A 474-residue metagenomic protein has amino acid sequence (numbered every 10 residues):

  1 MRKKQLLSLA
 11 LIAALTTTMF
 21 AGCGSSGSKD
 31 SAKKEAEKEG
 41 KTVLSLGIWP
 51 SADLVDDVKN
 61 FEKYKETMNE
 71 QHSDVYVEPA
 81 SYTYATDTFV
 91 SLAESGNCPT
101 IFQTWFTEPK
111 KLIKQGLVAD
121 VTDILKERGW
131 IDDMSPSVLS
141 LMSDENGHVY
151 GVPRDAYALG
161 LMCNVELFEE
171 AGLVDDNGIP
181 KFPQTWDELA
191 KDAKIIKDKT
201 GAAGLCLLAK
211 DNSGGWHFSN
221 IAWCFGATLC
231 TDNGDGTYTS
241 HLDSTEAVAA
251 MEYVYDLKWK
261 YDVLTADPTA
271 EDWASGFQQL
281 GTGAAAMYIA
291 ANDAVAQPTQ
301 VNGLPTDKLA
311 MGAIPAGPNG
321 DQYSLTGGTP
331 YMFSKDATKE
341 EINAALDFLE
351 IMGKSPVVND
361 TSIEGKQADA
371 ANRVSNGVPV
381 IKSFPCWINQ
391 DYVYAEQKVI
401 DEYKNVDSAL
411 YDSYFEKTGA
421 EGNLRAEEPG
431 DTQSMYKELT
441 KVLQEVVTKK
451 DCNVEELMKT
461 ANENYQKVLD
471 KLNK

Functional and structural regions predicted by a protein language model:
R2-A10, C23-L117, K126-W130, D175 (+5 more regions): Conserved N-terminal structural module of periplasmic/extracytoplasmic solute-binding proteins
T18-G22: C-terminal motif of bacterial Sec signal peptides marking the signal peptidase cleavage site
A80-T88, Q184-E188, D267-T282: Short helix-initiation/N-cap motifs at beta->coil->alpha
W105-C163, E169, D192, H217 (+3 more regions): Hinge/lid segment of periplasmic solute-binding proteins
A119-M134, G178-F182, A227-A249, Q300-G303 (+2 more regions): Short, solvent-exposed loop/beta-turn-alpha elements that line the ligand-binding surface or hinge of extracytoplasmic
E145-R154, L159, E169, D187-T239 (+2 more regions): Extracytoplasmic/periplasmic solute-binding protein
E188-K194, G236-T269, I314-G317: Glycine-centered hinge/linker elements that transmit conformational signals in sensory and ligand-binding systems
A294-P305, G320-L325, M332-K437: C-terminal lobe and pocket-closing loops of periplasmic/extracytoplasmic Venus-flytrap solute-binding proteins
